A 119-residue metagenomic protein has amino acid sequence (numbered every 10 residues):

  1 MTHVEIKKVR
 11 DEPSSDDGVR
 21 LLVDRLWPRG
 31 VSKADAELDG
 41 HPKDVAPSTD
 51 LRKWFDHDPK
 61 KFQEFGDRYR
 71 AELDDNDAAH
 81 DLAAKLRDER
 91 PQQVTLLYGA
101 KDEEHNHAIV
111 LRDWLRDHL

Functional and structural regions predicted by a protein language model:
M1-L119: Residues lining hydrophobic/aromatic ligand-binding pockets adjacent to catalytic sites
